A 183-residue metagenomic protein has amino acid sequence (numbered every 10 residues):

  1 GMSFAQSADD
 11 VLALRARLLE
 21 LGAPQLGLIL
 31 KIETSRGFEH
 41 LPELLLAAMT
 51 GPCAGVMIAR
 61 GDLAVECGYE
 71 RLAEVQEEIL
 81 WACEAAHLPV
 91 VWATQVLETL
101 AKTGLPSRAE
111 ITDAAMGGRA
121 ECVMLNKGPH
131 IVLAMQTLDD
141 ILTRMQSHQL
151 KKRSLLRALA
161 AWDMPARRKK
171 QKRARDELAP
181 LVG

Functional and structural regions predicted by a protein language model:
G1-G183: Non-catalytic helical/linker scaffolds that mediate oligomerization, partner binding, and domain coupling around large
